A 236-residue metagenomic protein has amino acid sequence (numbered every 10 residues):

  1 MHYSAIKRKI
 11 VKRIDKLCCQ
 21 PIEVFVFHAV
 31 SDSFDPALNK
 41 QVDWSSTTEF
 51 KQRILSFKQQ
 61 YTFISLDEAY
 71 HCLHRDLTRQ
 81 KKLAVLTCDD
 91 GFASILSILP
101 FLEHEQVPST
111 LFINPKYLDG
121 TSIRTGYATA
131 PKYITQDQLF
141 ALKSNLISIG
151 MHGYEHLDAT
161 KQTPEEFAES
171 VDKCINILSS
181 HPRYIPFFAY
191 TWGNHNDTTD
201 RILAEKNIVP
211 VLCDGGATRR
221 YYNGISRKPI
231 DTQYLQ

Functional and structural regions predicted by a protein language model:
M1-L86, A93, K161-Q236: C-terminal active-site subregion of NodB/CE4 polysaccharide deacetylases
Q20, V24, A141-M151: Short coil-to-beta-strand
F25-D32, I113-K116, M151-E155: Short loop/turn segments at strand-loop or loop-helix junctions that form parts of catalytic or ligand-binding pockets
V42-W44, K58-Q60, L66-N145, Y184: Active-site beta->alpha N-cap acidic-glycine motif
D90-G91, G150-G153, G193: Glycine-centered flexibility sites
E105-S109, N145-I149, A204-P210: Glycine-enriched alpha-helix->loop->beta-strand junction motifs that scaffold or abut catalytic
K116-D119, E155-L157, N194-H195: Short, catalytically relevant binding-site loops at active-site mouths
